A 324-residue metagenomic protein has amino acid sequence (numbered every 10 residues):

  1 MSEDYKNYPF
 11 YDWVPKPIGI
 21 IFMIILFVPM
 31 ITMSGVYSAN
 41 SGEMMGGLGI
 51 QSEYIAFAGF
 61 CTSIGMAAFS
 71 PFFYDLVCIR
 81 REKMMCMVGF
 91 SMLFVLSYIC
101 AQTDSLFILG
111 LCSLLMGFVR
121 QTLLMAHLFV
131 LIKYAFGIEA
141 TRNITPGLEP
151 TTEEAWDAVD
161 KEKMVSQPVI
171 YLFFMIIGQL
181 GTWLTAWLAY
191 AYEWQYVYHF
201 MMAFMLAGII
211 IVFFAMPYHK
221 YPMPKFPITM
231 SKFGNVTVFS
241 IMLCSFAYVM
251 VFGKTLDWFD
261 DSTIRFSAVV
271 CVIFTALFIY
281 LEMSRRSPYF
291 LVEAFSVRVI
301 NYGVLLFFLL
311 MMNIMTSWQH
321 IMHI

Functional and structural regions predicted by a protein language model:
M1-S34, A39-G46: Cytosolic juxtamembrane N-terminal segment immediately preceding the first transmembrane helix of multi-pass
P17-M30, S38, L93-L96, F204 (+1 more regions): 12-transmembrane solute porter fold
M33, T62-F69, V119, F173-G178: MFS transmembrane alpha-helix packing/gate-lining sites
Y37-F69, L106-I108: Extracellular/periplasmic helix-loop-helix junction of adjacent transmembrane segments in MFS-like secondary
M44, F73-L76, L188: Hydrophobic alpha-helical transmembrane and interfacial-helix anchor sites in secondary transporters
A68-E82: Helix-to-loop junctions at the C-terminal end of transmembrane segments in multipass secondary transporters
E82-G234: Helix-loop-helix hairpins in multi-pass membrane proteins, especially solute transporters
F174, A186, Y190-L306, N313: Hydrophobic transmembrane-helix bundles of small-molecule transporters
